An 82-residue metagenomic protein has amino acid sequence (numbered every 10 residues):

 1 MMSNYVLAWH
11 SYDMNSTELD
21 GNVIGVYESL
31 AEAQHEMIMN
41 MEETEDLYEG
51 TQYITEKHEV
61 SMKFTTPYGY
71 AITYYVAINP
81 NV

Functional and structural regions predicted by a protein language model:
M1-V23, M39, I72-I78: Short aromatic-glycine-(Arg/Gly/Cys) micro-motifs in beta-strand/loop hairpins
V6, E32, F64-P67: Intrinsically disordered, low-complexity serine/threonine-rich segments
Y27-E28: Conserved aromatic
A33-M37: Short amphipathic alpha-helices within nucleic acid-binding modules
M39-V82: Short, mixed-charge low-complexity intrinsically disordered segments
